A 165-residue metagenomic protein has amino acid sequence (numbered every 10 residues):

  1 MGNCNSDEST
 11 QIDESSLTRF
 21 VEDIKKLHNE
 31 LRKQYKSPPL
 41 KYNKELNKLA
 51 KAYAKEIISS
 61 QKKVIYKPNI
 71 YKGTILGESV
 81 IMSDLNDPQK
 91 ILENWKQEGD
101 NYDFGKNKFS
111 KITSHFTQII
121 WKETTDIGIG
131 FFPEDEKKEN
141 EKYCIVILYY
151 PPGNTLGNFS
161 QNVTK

Functional and structural regions predicted by a protein language model:
M1, G77, I81, G130 (+1 more regions): Residue-level detector of conserved, well-ordered beta-strand and adjacent loop positions that form binding/recognition
M1-S9: PEST-like, low-complexity acidic/proline-rich intrinsically disordered segments, predominantly at protein N-termini
I12, S16-I75: Short, well-ordered surface patches within globular domains
H28, S37, G77, N101 (+1 more regions): Generic secondary-structure boundary/loop-capping signal
L40, V80, I119: Short clusters of hydrophobic/aromatic residues that line enzyme substrate/ligand-binding pockets
Y71-G77, T124, K142: Sequence-level motif detector for i,i+2 pairs with an aromatic at +2
G73-P88, E93: Peptidoglycan-targeting cell-wall enzymes and recognition modules
N86-K165: Disulfide-stabilized extracellular recognition modules
